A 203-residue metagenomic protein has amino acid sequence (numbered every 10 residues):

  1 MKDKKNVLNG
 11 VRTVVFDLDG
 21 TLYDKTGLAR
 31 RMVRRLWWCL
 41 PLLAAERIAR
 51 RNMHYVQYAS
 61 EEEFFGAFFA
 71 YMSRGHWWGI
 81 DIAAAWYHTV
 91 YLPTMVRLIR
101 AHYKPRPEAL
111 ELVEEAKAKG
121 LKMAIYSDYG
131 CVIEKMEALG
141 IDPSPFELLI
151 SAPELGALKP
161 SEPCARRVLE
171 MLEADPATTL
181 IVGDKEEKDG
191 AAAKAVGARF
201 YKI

Functional and structural regions predicted by a protein language model:
K2-N52: Active-site neighborhood of HAD-like aspartate-dependent phosphohydrolases
V7-N9, K119-L121, L172-T178: Glycine-rich phosphate-binding loop signature in dinucleotide/nucleotide-binding domains
L22, A83-A84, L110-E111, S161-A165 (+1 more regions): Short glycine/proline-centered loop/turn elements that form peptide/ligand docking sites
R51-T94: A metal-dependent, Asp-based hydrolase signature
A85, P93-A124, E162: Short, acidic loop-to-helix structural element flanking the phosphoryl-transfer center in phosphate-processing enzymes
Y126, G130-L180, E186-K188: Substrate-recognition "cap/lid" segment bordering the active-site pocket of phosphatases
T178-I203: Acidic, Mg2+-coordinating phosphoryl-transfer loop and its flanking beta/alpha structural elements, shared across
